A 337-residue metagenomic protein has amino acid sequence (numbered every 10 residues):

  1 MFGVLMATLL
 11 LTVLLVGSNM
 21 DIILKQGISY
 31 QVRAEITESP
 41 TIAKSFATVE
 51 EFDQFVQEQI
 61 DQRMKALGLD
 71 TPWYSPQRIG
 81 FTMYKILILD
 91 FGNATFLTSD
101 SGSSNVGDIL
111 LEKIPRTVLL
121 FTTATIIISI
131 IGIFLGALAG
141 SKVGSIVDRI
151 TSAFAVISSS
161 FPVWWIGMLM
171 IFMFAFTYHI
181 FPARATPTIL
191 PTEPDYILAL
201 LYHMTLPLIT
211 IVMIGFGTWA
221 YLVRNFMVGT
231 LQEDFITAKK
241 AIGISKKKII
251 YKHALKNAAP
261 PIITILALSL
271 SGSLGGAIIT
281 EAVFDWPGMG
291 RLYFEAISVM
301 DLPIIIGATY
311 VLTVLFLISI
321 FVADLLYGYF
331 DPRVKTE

Functional and structural regions predicted by a protein language model:
M1, I28, V156, F172-M173 (+3 more regions): Residue-level recognition of pore/gate-forming positions within transmembrane alpha-helices of multi-pass
M1, K113, T117, A153-V156 (+2 more regions): Residue-level signal for discrete positions within transmembrane alpha-helices of multi-pass small-molecule
M1-G3, S75, I305: Membrane-interface helix starts
L5-P76, I180-Y196: Hydrophobic alpha-helical transmembrane segments of membrane transport/permease proteins and related membrane-embedded
A7-S18, F154-R184, T210-G215: Membrane-water interface segments at the C-terminal ends of transmembrane alpha-helices in multi-pass inner-membrane
I28-V56, I133-A155, I236, K247-K252 (+1 more regions): Cytoplasmic juxtamembrane interface segments
Q59, M64-I133: An internal, D/E-rich "acidic patch" concept
I114-V147, V163, F176, L190-E337: Alpha-helical transmembrane segments of integral membrane proteins, especially multi-pass inner/plasma-membrane
